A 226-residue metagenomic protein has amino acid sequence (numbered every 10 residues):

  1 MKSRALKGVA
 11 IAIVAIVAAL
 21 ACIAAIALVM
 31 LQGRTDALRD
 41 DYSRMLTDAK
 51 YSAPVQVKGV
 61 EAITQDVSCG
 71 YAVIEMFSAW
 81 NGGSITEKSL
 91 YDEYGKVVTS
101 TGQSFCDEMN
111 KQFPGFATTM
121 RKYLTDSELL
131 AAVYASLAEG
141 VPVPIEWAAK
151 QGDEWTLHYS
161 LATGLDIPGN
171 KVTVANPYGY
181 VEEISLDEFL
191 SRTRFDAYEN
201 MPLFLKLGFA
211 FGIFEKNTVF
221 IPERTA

Functional and structural regions predicted by a protein language model:
R4-S100, A149, I167-P168, A210-I213 (+1 more regions): Active-site-adjacent structural segments surrounding the nucleophilic cysteine of cysteine proteases and isopeptidases
G33, L165-A226: Noncatalytic regulatory segments and standalone regulatory/sensor domains
K50-G59, F105-F113, T118-R121, E128 (+1 more regions): N-terminal secretory signal sequences
Q65, G70-V73, F77, T86 (+7 more regions): Stable alpha-helical elements in mature extracytoplasmic
V73, F77-N81, Y94, V98 (+6 more regions): Sec/Tat-exported extracytoplasmic proteins
E87-S100, Q112-L129: Catalytic cysteine-centered active-site loop
D126-P177: Active-site-adjacent substructure of cysteine-protease-like catalytic cores
